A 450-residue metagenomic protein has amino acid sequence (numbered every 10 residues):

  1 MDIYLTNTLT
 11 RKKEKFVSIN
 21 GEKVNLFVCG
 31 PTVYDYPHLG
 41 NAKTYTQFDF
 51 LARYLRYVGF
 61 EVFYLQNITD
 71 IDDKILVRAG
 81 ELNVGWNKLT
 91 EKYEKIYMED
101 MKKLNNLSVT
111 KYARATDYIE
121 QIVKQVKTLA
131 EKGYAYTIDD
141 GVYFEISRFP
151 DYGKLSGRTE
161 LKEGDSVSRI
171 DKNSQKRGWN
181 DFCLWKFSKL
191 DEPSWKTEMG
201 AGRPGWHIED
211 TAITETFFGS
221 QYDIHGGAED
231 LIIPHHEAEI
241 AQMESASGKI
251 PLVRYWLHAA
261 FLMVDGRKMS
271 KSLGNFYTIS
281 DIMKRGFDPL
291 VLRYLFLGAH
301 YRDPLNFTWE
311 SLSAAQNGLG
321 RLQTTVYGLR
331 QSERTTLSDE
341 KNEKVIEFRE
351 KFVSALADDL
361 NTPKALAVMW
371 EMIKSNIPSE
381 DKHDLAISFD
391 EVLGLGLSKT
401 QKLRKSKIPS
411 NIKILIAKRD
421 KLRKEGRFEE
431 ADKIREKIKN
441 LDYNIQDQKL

Functional and structural regions predicted by a protein language model:
M1-Y34, D49, E99, E120-R330: Alpha-helical recognition segments enriched in aromatics with Gly/Pro capping that present substrate-recognition
T10-K13, I19-L107, I445: N-terminal, positively charged nucleic-acid-binding surface of large information/translation enzymes
A52, R56, M98-M101, A130 (+4 more regions): Structural signal for well-ordered, non-membrane alpha-helices
E61-F63, G133-D139, N376, Q446: Short, well-structured beta-strand/strand-turn elements
I68-D72, E94-Y97, L107-I122, D140-F149: Short, glycine/charge-rich beta-strand/loop segments that flank catalytic centers and engage negatively charged groups
T69, E91, T116-V123, I233-P234 (+3 more regions): An alpha-helix initiation/capping motif
K268-M269, N275-L450: Structural preference for alpha-helix termini/caps and helix-kink/transition segments
